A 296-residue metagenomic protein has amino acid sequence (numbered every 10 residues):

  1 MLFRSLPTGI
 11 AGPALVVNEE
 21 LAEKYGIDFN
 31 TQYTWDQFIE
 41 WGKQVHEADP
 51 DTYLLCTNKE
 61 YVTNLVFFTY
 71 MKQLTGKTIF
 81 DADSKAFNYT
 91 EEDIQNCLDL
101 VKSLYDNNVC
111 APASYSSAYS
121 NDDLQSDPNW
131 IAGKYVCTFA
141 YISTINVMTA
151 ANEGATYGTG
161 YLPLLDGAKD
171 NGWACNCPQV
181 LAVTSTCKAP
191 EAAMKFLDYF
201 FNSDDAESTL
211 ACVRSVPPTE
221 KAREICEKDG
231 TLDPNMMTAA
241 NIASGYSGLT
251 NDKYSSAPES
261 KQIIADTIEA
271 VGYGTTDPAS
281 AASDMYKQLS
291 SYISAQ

Functional and structural regions predicted by a protein language model:
M1-A14, E20-E23, D36-I39, D93 (+3 more regions): Hinge/lid segment of periplasmic solute-binding proteins
M1-N30, N58-D83, D106, D170 (+3 more regions): Periplasmic solute-binding protein
E23-Y25, N107, T149-V216, D266: Extracytoplasmic/periplasmic substrate-recognition and gating elements
T31, T57, T75-N96, S103 (+4 more regions): Short, solvent-exposed loop/beta-turn-alpha elements that line the ligand-binding surface or hinge of extracytoplasmic
Y33-I39, S114-I131: Short helix-initiation/N-cap motifs at beta->coil->alpha
W41-Q44, S84-A118, L162: Glycine-centered hinge/linker elements that transmit conformational signals in sensory and ligand-binding systems
V136-Y141, G158: Paired acidic/hydrophobic, glycine-rich loop segments that form the ligand-binding mouth/hinge of periplasmic-binding
G160, L210-A270: Long, aromatic- and glycine/proline-rich binding clefts that accommodate carbohydrate-like moieties
